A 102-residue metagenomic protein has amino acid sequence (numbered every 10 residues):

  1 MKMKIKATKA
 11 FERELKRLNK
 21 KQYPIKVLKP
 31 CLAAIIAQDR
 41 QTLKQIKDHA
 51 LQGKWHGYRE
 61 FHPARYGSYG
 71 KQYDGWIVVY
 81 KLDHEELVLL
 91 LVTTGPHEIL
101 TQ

Functional and structural regions predicted by a protein language model:
M1-I35: Arg/Lys-rich, positively charged N-terminal/basic patches that mediate binding to nucleic acids
K2-K4, Y23-I25, P63-Q102: Enriched for short, Lys/Arg-rich terminal
R13, G53, G57, P96-I99: Active-site micro-motifs of SAM-dependent methyltransferase domains
R13, Q41, I46, T94-G95: Residue-level signal for pocket-adjacent positions within structured domains
E14, D48, D74-G75: Acidic side chains
A37-Y69: A short, surface-exposed loop/turn module that caps and links secondary-structure elements
